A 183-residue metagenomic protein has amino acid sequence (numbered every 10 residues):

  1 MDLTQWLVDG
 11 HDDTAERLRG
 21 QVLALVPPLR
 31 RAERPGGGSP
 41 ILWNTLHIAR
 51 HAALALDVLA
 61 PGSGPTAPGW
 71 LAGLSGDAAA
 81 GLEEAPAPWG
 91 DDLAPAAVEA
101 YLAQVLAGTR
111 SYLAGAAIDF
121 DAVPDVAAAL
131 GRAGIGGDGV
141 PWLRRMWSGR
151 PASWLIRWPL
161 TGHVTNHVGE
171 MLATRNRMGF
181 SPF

Functional and structural regions predicted by a protein language model:
M1-L7, A53-G115, F120-D121, R177-F183: Short, helix-capping/interhelical loops that line the mouth of catalytic, cofactor-, or ligand-binding pockets
T4-Q5, G10-P28: N-terminal leader/capping segments at the start of a protein or of a new domain
L7-T14, N44, V98-V105, L160-H163: Amphipathic alpha-helix face/heptad-repeat signature
D12, L29-G81, A128-F183: Short, contiguous alpha-helical
T14-Q21, H51, V105, E170: Amphipathic, well-ordered alpha-helical segments in soluble domains
V26-G36, D92-A100: Short, charged N-terminal helix-start/capping segments
D119-A129: Active-site acid/base region of carbohydrate-active enzymes
